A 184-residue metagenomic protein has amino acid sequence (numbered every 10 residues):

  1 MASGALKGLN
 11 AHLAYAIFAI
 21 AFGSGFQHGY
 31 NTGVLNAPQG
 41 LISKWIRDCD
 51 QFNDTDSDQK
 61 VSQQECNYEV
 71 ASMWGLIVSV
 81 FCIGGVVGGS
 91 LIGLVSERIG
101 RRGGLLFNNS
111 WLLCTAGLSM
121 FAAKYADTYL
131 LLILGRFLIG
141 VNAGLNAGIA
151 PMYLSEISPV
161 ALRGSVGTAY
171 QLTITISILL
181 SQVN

Functional and structural regions predicted by a protein language model:
M1-N184: Transmembrane-helix signature of 12-pass secondary carriers
